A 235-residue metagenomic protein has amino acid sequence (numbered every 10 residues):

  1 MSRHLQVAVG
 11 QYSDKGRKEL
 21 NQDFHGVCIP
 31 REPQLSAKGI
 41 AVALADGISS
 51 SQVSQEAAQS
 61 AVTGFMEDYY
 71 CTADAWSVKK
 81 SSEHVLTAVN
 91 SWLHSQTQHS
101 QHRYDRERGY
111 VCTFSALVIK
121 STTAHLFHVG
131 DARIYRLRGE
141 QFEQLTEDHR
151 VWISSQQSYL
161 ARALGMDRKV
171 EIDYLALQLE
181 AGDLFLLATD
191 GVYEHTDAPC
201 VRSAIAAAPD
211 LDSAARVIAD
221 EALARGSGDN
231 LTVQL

Functional and structural regions predicted by a protein language model:
M1-L235: PP2C/PPM-type serine/threonine phosphatase catalytic domain
